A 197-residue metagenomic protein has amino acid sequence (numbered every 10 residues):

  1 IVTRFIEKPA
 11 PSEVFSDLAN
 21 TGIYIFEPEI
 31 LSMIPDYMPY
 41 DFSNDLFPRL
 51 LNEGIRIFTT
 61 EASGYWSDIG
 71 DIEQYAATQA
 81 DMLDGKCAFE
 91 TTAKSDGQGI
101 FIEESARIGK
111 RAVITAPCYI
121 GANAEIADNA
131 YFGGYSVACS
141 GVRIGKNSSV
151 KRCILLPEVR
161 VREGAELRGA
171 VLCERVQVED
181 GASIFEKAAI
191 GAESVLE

Functional and structural regions predicted by a protein language model:
I1-E90: Catalytic-core segments of class I nucleotidyltransferases/pyrophosphorylases that form NMP-activated intermediates
K94-E197: Structural signal for interior beta-strand "rungs" in well-ordered beta-sheet cores of soluble enzyme domains
